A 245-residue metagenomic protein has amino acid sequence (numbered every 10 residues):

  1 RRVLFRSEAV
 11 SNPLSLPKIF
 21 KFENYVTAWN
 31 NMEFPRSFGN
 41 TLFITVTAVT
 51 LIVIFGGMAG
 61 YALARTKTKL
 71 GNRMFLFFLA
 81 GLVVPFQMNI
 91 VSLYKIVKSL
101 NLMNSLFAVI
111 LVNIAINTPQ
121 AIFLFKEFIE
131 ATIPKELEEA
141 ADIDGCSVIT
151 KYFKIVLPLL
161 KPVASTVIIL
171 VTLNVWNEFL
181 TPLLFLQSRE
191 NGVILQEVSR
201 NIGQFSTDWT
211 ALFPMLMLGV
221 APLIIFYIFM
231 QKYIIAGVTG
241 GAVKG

Functional and structural regions predicted by a protein language model:
R1-G245: A structural signal for multi-pass alpha-helical bundles of membrane permease subunits that mediate small-molecule
